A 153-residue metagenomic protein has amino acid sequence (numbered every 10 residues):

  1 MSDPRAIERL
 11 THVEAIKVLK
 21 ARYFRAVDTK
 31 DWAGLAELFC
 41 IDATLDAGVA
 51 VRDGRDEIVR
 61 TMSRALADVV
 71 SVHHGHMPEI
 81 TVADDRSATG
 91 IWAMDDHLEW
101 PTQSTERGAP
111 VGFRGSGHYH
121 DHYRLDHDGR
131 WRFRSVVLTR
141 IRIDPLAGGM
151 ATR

Functional and structural regions predicted by a protein language model:
M1-R25, T29-D31, E37-I41: Short, low-complexity N-terminal intrinsically disordered segments enriched in polar/charged residues
P4, A67-R153: A beta-strand edge to alpha-helix "cap/lid" segment located at domain peripheries
A6, L10, V49-R52, P110: Charge-dense, low-complexity intrinsically disordered segments
V13, W32-E99: A solvent-exposed, acidic/Ser-Thr-rich amphipathic alpha-helical stretch
D28-T29, T44, R124, D128: Short linear sequence elements within intrinsically disordered, low-complexity coil regions
